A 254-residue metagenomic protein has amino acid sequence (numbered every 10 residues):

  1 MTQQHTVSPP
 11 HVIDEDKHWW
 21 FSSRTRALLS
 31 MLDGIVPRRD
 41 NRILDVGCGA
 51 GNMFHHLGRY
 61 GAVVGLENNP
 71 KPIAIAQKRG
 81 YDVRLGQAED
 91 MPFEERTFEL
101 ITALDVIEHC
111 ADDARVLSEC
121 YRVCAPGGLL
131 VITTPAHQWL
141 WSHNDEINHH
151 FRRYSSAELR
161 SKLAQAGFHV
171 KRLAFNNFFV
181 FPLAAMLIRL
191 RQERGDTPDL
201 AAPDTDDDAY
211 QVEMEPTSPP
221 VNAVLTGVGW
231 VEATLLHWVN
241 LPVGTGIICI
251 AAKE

Functional and structural regions predicted by a protein language model:
M1-R96, L100-L104, L117, E215 (+3 more regions): Conserved N-terminal segment of class I S-adenosyl-L-methionine
I13, L130-R152, S156-A164: Short, glycine-/aromatic-enriched active-site segment of Class I SAM-dependent methyltransferases
G58, Q77, A111, A125 (+1 more regions): Short conserved AdoMet
L104-I107, T133: Residues lining the SAM
A114-L129: A short glycine-rich, Lys/Arg-flanked "PGG" loop and its adjoining helix->strand segment in the class I
F168-F178: Conserved S-adenosyl-L-methionine
V180-E254: A C-terminal cap/extension of S-adenosyl-L-methionine-dependent methyltransferases that defines the acceptor-substrate
